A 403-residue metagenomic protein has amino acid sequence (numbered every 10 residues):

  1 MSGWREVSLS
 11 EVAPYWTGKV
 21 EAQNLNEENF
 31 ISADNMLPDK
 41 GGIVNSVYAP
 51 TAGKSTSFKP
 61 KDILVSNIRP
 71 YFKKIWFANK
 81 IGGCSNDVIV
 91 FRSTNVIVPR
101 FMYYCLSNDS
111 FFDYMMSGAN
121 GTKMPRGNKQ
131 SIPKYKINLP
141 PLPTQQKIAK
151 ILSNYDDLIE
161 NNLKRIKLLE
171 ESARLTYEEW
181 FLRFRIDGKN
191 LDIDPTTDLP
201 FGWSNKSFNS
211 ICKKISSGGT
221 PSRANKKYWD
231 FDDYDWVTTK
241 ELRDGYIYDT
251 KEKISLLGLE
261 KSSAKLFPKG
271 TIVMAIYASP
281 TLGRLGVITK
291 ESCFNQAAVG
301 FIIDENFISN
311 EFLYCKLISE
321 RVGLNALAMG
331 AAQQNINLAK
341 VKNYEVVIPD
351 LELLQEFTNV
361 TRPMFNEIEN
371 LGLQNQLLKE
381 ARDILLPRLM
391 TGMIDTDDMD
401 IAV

Functional and structural regions predicted by a protein language model:
M1-V20, N138-G219, V347, L351-E356 (+1 more regions): Non-catalytic DNA-recognition/assembly elements of restriction-modification systems
V7-I63, K80, N209-K227, K240-K269 (+2 more regions): Sequence-specific dsDNA recognition surfaces
G53-F111, M116, T238-T239, S255-E320 (+2 more regions): A short beta-sheet element
K54-S57, A264-K265, T358-I368: His/acidic/aromatic-lined binding-pocket segments of jelly-roll/cupin-type domains and related regulatory beta-sandwich
I68, G83-I89, N120-Q146, S292-V299 (+1 more regions): A short glycine-rich beta-alpha junction/loop motif
T196, M399-V403: Amphipathic heptad-repeat alpha-helical coiled-coil/stalk segments that mediate oligomerization, filament/stalk
L285, N310-E311, L324-L327, L353-T358 (+2 more regions): Extended hydrophobic-aromatic, low-complexity segments
